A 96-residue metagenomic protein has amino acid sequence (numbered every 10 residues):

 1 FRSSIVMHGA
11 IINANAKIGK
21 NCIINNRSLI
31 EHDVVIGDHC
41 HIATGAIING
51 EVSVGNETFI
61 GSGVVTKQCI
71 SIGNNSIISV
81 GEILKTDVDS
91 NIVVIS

Functional and structural regions predicted by a protein language model:
F1-R27: Extended, small-residue-rich solenoid/repeat segments and analogous flexible loops that form exposed scaffolds
N26, V35-D38, A43-S96: Glycine-rich hexapeptide-repeat left-handed beta-helix
